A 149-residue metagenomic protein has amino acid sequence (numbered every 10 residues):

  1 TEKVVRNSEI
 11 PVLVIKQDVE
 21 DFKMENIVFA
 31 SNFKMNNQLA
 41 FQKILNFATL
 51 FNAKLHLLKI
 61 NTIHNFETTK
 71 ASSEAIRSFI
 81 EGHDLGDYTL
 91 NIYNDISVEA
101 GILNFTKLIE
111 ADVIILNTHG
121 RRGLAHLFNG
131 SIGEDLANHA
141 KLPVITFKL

Functional and structural regions predicted by a protein language model:
T1-E20, K107-L149: Gly/Ser-rich helix-loop-strand patches that form or flank binding pockets for ribonucleotide-derived cofactors
K3-S8, D18-D84, L108, N138-H139: Short acidic/Ser/Thr-enriched loop-to-helix initiation segments
P11, K54, D87-T89, P143: Conserved beta-strand segments of alpha/beta enzyme cores
S31-N32, Y93, T118: Conserved residues at beta->alpha junctions
F33, N91, A125: Glycine- and other small-residue-rich loops at beta-strand/loop junctions that grip anionic moieties
N36, V98, R122-L124: Short glycine-rich, flexible loops that bind phosphorylated cofactors or substrates
T89-I96: Short beta->alpha junction loops
S97-L103, I132: Short acidic active-site motifs
